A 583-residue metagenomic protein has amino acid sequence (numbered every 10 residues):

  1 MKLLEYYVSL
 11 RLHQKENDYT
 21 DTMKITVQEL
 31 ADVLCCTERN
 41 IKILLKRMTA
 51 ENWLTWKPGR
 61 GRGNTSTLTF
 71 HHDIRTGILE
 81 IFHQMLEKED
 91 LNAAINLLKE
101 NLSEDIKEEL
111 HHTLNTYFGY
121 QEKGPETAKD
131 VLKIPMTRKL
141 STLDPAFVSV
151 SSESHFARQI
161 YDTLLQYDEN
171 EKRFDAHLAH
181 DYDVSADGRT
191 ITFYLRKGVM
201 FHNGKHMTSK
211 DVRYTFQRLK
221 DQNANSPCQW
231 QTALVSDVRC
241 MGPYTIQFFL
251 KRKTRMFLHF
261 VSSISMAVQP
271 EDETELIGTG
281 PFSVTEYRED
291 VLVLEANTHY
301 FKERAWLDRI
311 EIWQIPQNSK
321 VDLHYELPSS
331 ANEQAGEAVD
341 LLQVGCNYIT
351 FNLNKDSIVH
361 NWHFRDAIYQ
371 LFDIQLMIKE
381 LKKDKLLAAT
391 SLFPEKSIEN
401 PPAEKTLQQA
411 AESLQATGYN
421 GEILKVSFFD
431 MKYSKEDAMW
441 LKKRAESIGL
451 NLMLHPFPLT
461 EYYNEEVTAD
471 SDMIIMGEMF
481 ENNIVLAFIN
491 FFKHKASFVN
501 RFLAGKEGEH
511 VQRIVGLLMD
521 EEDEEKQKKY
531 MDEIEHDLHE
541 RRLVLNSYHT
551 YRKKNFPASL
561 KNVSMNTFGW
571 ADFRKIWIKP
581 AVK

Functional and structural regions predicted by a protein language model:
Y19-Q28, L34-R39, I43, N52-P58 (+1 more regions): Ligand/substrate-recognition segments at binding pockets and active sites
T20-M23, V33, K42-L44, S149 (+1 more regions): Aromatic- and charge-enriched surface segment that lines or borders ligand/interaction sites
T67, C228-E271, E286: Surface-exposed binding/hinge segments that line and control ligand-binding clefts or catalytic entry sites
S103, F492-P557: Extracytoplasmic/peripheral linker and loop segments enriched in polar/acidic and small residues with frequent Thr/Pro
P135-V184, G569: N-terminal lobe/hinge region of extracytoplasmic solute-binding protein
H299-V339, Q343: Ligand-site clamp/hinge motif
N361-K443: Append "and occasionally in soluble cytosolic enzymes with long acidic Gly/Pro-rich linkers
F556-K583: Long beta-strand-rich cores associated with HINT superfamily self-processing modules
